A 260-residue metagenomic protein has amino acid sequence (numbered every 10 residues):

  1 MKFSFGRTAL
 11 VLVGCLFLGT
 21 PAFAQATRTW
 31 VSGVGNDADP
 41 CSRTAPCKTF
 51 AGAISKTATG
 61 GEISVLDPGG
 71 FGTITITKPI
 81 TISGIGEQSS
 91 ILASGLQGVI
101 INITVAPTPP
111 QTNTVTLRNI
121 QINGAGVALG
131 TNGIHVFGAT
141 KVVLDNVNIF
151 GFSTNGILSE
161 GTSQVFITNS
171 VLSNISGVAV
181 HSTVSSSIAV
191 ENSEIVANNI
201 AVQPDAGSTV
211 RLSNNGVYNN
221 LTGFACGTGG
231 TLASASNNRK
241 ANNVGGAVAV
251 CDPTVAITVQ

Functional and structural regions predicted by a protein language model:
M1-L10: Bacterial N-terminal signal peptides that target proteins for export
T20-A24: Sec/Tat signal peptide C-region and signal peptidase I cleavage site
Q25-W30: Cleaved targeting-peptide boundary
G33-L66, G70: Acidic Gly/Asp/Thr-rich repetitive segments characteristic of extracellular carbohydrate-active and adhesion proteins
F50-T57, G70-K78, I82, I103-P107 (+2 more regions): Short, T/G/N/S-enriched strand-turn elements that build extracellular solenoid repeat scaffolds
E62, T73, E87, L92-G98 (+6 more regions): Short glycine/acidic-rich loop motifs that flank beta-strands on beta-rich extracellular proteins
I80-T131: Right-handed parallel beta-helix/beta-spiral solenoid domain characteristic of secreted/periplasmic
S83-E87, N113-G124, T140-G151, Q164-V178 (+4 more regions): Right-handed parallel beta-helix
